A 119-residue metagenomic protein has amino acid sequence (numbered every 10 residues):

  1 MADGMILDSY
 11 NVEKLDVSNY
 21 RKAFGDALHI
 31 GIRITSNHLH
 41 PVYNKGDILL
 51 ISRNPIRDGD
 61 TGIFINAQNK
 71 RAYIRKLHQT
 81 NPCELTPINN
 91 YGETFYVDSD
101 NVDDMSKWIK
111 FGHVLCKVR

Functional and structural regions predicted by a protein language model:
M1-K45, P55-D58, Q68-K70, Q79 (+3 more regions): Short, positionally conserved secondary-structure boundary motifs
K14-K22, I51, Y96-V102: Intrinsically disordered, low-complexity boundary segments flanking structured domains
K70-I74, T94: Short, mixed charged/polar active-site loops that provide acid/base catalysis or chelate metal/phosphate cofactors
K76-L77, P87-N89: Residue-level recognition of conserved beta-strand positions in structured domain cores
N90-R119: Contiguous surface segments at macromolecular interaction interfaces
